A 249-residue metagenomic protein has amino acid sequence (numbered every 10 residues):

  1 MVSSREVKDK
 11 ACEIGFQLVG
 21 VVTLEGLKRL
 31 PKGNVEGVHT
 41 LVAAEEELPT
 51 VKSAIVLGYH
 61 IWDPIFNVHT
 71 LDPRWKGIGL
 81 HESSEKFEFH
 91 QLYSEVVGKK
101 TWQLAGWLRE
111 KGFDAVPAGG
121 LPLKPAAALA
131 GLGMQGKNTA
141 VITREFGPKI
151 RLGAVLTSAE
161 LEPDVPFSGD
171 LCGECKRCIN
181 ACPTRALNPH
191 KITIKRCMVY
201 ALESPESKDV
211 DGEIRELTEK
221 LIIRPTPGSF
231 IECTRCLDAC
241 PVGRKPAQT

Functional and structural regions predicted by a protein language model:
M1-L171, E213, T218-E219, R224-R235 (+1 more regions): Auxiliary alpha/beta "docking" domains used to position bulky ligands
R177-T249: Iron-sulfur cluster-binding cysteine motifs and their immediate structural context in ferredoxin-like electron-transfer
